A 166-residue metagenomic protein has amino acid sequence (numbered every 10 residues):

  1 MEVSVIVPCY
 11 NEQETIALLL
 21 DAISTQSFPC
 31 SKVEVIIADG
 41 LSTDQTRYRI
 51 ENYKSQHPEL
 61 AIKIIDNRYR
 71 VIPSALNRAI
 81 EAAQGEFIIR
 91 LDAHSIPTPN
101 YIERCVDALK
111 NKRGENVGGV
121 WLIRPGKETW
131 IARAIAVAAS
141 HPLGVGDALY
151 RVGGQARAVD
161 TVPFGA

Functional and structural regions predicted by a protein language model:
E2-S4, E34: Cell-envelope/extracellular polymer assembly enzymes that use nucleotide-activated donors
E14-A17, D44-Y53, L76, N100: Acidic helix N-cap motif at the loop->helix transition within catalytic regions of sugar-transfer enzymes
D21-K32: Short, acidic, metal-binding catalytic loop of nucleotide-sugar glycosyltransferases
D39-Y48, Y69, D92-I96: A conserved acidic beta->alpha catalytic loop
N67-A83, R104, P163: Glycine-rich, basic loop-to-helix element that forms the pyrophosphate-binding segment of sugar-nucleotide handling
I88: Short aromatic/hydrophobic "clamp" motif used to bind/position activated sugar donors
N100-R133, V137: Conserved donor NDP-sugar-binding/catalytic core segment of glycosyltransferases
I123, G144-A166: A recurrent flexible, glycine/aromatic-enriched loop bordering the glycosyltransferase active site that acts as
